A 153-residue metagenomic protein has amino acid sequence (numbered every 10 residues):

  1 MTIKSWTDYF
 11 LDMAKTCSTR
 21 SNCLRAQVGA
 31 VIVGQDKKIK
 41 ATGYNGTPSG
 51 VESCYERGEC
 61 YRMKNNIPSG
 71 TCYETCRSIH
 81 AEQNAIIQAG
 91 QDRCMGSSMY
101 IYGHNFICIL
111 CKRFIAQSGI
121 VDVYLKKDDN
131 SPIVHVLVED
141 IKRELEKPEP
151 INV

Functional and structural regions predicted by a protein language model:
M1-V153: Zinc-dependent deaminase catalytic domain
